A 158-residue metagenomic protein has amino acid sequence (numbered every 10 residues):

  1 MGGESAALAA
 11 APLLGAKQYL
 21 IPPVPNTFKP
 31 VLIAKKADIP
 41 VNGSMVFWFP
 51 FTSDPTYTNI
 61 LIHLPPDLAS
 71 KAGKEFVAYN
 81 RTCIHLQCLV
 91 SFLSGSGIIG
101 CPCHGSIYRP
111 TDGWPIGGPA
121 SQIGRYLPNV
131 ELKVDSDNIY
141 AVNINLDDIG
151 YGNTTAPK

Functional and structural regions predicted by a protein language model:
M1-L8: N-terminal export leaders
P12-S94, P128-K158: N-terminal pre-ligand scaffold of iron-sulfur
L68, R109-P110: Short, solvent-exposed loop/turn segments at secondary-structure junctions
V77, S106-I107: A residue-level detector for well-ordered beta-strand positions
S91-G95, P110-G113: Short Cys/His-rich "knuckle" micro-motifs
G97-G105, P115-L127: Short cysteine/histidine-rich metal-coordination sites, predominantly Zn2+-binding motifs
C101, P110, A141-V142: Short hydrophobic/aromatic-rich beta-strand segments that constitute the beta-sheet cores of beta-sandwich/beta-barrel
I107-Y108, K133: Hydrophobic beta-strand positions
